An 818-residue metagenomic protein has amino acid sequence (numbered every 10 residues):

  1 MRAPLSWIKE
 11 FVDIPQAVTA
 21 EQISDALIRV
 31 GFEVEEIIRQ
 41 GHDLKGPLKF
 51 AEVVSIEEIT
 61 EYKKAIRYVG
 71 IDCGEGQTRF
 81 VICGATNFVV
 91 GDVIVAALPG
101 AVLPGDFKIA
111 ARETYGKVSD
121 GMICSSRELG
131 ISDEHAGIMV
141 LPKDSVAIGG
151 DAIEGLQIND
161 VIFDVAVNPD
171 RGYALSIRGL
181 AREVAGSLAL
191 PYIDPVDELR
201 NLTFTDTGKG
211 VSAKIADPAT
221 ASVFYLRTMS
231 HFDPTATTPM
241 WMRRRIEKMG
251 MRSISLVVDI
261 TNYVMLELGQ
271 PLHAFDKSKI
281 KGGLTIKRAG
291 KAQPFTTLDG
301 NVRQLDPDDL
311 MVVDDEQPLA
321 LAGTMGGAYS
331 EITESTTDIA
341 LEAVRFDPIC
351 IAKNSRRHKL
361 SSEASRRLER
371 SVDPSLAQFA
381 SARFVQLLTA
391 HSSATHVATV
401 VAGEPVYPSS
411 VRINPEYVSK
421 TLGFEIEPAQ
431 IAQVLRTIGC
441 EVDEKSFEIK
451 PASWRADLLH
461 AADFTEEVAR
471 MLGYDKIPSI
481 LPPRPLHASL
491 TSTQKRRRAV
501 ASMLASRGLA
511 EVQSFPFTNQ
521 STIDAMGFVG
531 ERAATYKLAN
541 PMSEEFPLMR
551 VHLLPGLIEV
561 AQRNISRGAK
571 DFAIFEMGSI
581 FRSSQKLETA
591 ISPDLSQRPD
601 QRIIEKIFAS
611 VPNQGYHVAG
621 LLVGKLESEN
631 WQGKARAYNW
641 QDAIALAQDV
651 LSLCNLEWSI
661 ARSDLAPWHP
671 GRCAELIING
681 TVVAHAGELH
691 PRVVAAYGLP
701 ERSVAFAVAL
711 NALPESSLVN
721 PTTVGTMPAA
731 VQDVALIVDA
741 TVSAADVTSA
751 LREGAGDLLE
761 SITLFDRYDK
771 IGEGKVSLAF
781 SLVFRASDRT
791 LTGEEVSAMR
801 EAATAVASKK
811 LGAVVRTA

Functional and structural regions predicted by a protein language model:
M1-T205, T228, A340, K359 (+5 more regions): Phosphate-backbone binding interfaces of nucleic-acid-interacting proteins
R2, Q22, R29, T437-C440 (+5 more regions): A carboxyl-terminal module marker
A3-E10, D160-N168, S222-S230, E363-S371 (+8 more regions): Short, hydrophobic beta-strand segments
F11, D25, T60, L188 (+1 more regions): Glycine/proline-enriched, intrinsically flexible loops and inter-domain linkers
K49-V81, I148, R243-R244, T261-Y329: Conserved mixed alpha/beta core segments that line enzyme active sites in large multi-domain catalysts
K108, R112, T285-M325, Y329-I332 (+6 more regions): Class II aminoacyl-tRNA synthetase-like tRNA-binding/catalytic domains
Y115-V140, D151-V161, M311-S410, E545 (+2 more regions): Mobile "lid/hinge" segments at catalytic clefts and subdomain interfaces of large enzymes
G179, V411-F572, V783-R785, E795-A818: Extended, well-folded interaction surfaces typified by the phenylalanyl-tRNA synthetase beta subunit core
